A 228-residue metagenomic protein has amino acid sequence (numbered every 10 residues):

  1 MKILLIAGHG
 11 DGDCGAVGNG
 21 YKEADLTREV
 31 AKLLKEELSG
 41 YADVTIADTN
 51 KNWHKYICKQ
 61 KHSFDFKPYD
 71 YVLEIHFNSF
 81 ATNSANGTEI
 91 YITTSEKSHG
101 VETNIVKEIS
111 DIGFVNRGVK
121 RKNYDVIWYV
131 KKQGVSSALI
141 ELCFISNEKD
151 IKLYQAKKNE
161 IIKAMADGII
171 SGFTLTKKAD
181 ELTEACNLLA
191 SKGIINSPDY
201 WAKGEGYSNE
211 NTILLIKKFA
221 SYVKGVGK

Functional and structural regions predicted by a protein language model:
M1-G100: Catalytic-core regions of hydrolytic enzymes
L4-I6, G10, G15, S63-D65 (+2 more regions): Active-site-adjacent mobile loop/cap segments within catalytic or ligand-binding domains
D25-S39, K97-F114, D150-T176: Long, well-ordered alpha-helical scaffolding segments within enzyme catalytic domains, especially pronounced
L34, L38, A42, H76 (+6 more regions): Sec/Tat-exported extracytoplasmic proteins
Y41-D43, V115-N116, G134-S136: A generic structural signal for alpha->beta connector loops
I46-D48, G118-R121: A structural preference for short, hydrophobic beta-strand core positions in alpha/beta folds
P68, V101, I105, A185 (+1 more regions): Amphipathic alpha-helical interface surfaces
K177-K228: Short, solvent-exposed alpha-helical surface patches in non-cytosolic proteins
